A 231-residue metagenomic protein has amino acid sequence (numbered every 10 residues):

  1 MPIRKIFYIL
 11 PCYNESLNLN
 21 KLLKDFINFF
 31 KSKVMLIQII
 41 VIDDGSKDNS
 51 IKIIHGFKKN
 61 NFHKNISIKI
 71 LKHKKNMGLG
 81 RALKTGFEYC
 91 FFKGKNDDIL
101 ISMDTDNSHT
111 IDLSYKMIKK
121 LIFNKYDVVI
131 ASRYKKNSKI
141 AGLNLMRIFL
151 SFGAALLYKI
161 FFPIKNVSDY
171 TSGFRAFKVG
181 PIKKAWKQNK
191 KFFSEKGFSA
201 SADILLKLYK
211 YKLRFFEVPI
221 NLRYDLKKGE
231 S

Functional and structural regions predicted by a protein language model:
K5-F7, Q38, D203: Cell-envelope/extracellular polymer assembly enzymes that use nucleotide-activated donors
E15-F30: Short, well-formed alpha-helical segments that are part of the catalytic scaffolds of diverse glycosyltransferases
L17-K21, D48-F57: Acidic helix N-cap motif at the loop->helix transition within catalytic regions of sugar-transfer enzymes
M35-G45, L71-K72: Short beta-strand/loop segment that forms part of the nucleotide-sugar
D43-K52, N107: A conserved acidic beta->alpha catalytic loop
K69, H73-F92, I99, I111-S194 (+1 more regions): Acceptor/aglycone-binding surface of glycosyltransferases and processive sugar-polymer synthases
N96-S108: Short beta-strand-to-loop acidic/aromatic patch adjacent to the donor-nucleotide binding site
F193, I204-R223: Catalytic donor-sugar/metal-binding loop of nucleotide-sugar-dependent glycosyltransferases
